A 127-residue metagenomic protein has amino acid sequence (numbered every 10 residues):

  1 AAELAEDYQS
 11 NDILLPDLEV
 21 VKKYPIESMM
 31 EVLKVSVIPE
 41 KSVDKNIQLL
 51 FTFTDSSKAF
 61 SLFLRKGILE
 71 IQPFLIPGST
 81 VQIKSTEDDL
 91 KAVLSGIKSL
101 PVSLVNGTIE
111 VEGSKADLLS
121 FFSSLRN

Functional and structural regions predicted by a protein language model:
A1-I68, K115-N127: Acidic, aliphatic-rich amphipathic alpha-helical segments
P16-E19, T80, T108: Short, flexible active-site loop motifs that bind/organize anionic cofactors or intermediates
V35-E40, I71-P73, A92, S103-V105: Hydrophobic transmembrane signal anchors and adjacent membrane-proximal interface regions, especially in viral
Q48-L100: Low-complexity, glycine/alanine/valine/leucine- and proline-rich hydrophobic stretches
S95-N127: Generic C-terminus detector
